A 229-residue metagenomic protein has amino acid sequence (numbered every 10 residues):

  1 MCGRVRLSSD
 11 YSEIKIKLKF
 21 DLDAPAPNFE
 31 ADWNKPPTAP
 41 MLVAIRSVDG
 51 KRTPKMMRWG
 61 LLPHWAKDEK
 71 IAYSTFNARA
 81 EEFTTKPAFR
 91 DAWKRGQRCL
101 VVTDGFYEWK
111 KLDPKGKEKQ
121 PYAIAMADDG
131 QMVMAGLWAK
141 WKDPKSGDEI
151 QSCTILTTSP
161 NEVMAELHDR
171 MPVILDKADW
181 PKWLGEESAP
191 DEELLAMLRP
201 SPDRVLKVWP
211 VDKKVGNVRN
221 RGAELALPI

Functional and structural regions predicted by a protein language model:
M1-I229: Short linear sequence motif anchored by a di-proline
